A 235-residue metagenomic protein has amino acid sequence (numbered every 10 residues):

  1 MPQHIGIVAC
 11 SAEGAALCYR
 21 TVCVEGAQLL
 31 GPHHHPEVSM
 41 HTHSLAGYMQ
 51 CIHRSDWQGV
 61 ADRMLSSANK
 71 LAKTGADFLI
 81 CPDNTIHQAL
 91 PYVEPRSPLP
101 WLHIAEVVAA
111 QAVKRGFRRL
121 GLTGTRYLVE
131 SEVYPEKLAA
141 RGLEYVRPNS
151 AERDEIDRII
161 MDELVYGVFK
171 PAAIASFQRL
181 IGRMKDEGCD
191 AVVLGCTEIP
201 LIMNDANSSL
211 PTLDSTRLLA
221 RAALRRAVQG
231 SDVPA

Functional and structural regions predicted by a protein language model:
M1-A235: Non-catalytic structural scaffold of enzyme domains
